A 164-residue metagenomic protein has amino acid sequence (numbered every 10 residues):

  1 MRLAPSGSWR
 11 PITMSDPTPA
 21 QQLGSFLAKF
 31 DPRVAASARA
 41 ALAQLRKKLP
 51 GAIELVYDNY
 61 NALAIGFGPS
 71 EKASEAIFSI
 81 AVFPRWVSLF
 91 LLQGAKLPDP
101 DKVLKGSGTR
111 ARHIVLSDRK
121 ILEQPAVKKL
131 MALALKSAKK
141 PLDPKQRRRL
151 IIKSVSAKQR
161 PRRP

Functional and structural regions predicted by a protein language model:
R2-P164: Charge-dense, helix-prone N-terminal extensions
